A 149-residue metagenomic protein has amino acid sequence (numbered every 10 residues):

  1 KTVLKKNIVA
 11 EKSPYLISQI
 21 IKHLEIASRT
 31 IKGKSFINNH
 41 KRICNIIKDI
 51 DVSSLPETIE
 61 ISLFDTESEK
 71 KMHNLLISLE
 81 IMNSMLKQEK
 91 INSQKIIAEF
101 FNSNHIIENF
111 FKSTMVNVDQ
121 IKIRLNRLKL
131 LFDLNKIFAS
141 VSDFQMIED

Functional and structural regions predicted by a protein language model:
K1-D149: Amphipathic alpha-helical "coupling" segments that flank catalytic cores
